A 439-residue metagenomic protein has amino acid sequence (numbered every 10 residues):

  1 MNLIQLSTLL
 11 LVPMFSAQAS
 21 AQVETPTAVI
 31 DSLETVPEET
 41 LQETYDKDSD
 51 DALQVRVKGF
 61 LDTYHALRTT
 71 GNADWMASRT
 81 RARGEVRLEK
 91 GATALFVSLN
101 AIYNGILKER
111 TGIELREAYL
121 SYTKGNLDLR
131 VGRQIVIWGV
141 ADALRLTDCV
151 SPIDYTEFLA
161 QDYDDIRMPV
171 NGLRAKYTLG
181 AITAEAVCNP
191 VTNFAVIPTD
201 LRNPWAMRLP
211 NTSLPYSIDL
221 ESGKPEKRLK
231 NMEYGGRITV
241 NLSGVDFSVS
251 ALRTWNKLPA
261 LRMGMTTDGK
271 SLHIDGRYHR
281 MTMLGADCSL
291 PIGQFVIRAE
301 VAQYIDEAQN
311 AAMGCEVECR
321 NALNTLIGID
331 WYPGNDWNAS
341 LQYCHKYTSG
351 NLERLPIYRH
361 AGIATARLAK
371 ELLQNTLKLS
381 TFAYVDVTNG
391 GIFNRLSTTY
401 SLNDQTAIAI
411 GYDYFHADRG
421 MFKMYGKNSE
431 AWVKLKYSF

Functional and structural regions predicted by a protein language model:
A19-T69, D162: N-terminal periplasmic/intermembrane-space "pro-region" immediately following the signal or transit peptide
G59-H65, V97-A101, V131-R133, A186-P190 (+7 more regions): Transmembrane beta-barrel strands of outer-membrane/channel proteins
T63, V86-K90, S121-K124, R133 (+9 more regions): Residue-level signature of outer-membrane beta-barrel architecture
N72-S78, K108-L115, Y163-D165, E226-K230 (+5 more regions): Replace "Gram-negative outer membrane beta-barrel proteins" with "bacterial and organellar outer membrane beta-barrel
R87-W205, S243, A417: Outer membrane beta-barrel
A92-V97, L127-L129, A181-A184, G244-F247 (+4 more regions): Repeated loop/turn-to-beta-strand initiation elements of outer-membrane beta-barrel proteins
S289-Y384: Detector for outer-membrane/organellar transmembrane beta-barrel domains, recognizing the amphipathic beta-strand
L368, K427-F439: Outer-membrane beta-barrel "beta-signal"
